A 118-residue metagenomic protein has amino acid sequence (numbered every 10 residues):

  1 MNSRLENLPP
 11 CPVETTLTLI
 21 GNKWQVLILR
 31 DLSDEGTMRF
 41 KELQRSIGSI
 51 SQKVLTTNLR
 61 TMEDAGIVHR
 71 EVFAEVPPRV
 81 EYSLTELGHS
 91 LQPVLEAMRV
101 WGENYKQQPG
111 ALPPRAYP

Functional and structural regions predicted by a protein language model:
M1-N7, S46, E103-P118: HhH-family (HhH-GPD) DNA N-glycosylase catalytic core used in base-excision repair
N7-V54, E81: N-terminal helix-turn-helix DNA-binding core of bacterial DNA-binding proteins
R30, A65, V94-Q108: Alpha-helical linker/hinge and terminal dimerization helices associated with HTH transcriptional regulators
K41-F73, P77: Canonical helix-turn-helix DNA-binding module
I47, L59, G88-L95, G102: Short amphipathic alpha-helical/adjacent loop interface patches that line ligand and macromolecule-binding sites
H69, E86-L87, Q92-P93, Q108-P118: A basic, often C-terminal nucleic-acid-binding module that engages the phosphate backbone, implemented in DNA
A74-M98: Basic, amphipathic "hinge/linker" alpha-helix immediately C-terminal to the N-terminal HTH DNA-binding motif
